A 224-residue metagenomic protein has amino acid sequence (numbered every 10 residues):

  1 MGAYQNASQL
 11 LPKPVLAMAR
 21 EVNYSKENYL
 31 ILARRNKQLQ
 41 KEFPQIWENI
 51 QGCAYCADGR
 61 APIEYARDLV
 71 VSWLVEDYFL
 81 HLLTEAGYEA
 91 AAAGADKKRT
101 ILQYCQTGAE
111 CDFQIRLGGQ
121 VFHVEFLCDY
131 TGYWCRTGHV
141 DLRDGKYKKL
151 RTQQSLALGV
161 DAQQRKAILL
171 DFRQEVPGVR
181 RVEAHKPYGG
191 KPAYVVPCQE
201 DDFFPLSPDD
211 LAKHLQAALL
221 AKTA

Functional and structural regions predicted by a protein language model:
M1-G87, Q106: Interdomain/boundary linker segments immediately adjacent to catalytic/signaling cores
A61, Y133-G138, G178-E183: A short, polar/proline- and glycine-enriched secondary-structure boundary/capping micro-motif
V71, Q103, T107-C111, Y130-L142: Catalytic phosphate/metal-binding cores of nucleic-acid and nucleotide-processing enzymes, i.e., regions that mediate
F79, C111-Y133: Conserved catalytic cores of phosphodiester-cleaving nucleases, focusing on short active-site segments
G87-Y88, Q154: Glycine-centered loop/turn motif at secondary-structure junctions
A93-G118: Active-site metal-binding core of divalent-cation-utilizing nuclease and nuclease-like domains
F126-Q174: Catalytic cores of nucleic-acid endonucleases
V160-A224: Domain-level recognition of nuclease-like catalytic cores that cleave nucleotide substrates
